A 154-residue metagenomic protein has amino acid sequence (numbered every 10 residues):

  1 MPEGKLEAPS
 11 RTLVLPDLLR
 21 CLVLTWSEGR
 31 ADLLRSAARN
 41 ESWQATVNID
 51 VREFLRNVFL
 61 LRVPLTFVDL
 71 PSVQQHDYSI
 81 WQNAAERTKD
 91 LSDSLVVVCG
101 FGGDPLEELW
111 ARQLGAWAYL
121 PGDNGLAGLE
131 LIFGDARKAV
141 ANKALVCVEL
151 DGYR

Functional and structural regions predicted by a protein language model:
M1-A37, I132-R154: Non-catalytic signal-transmission and effector/linker regions of two-component phosphorelay proteins
S42-D50: Short hydrophobic/Thr-rich beta-strand motif most characteristic of the beta2 strand and flanking loop of CheY-like
I49-L65, V73: Acidic, metal-coordinating helix/loop segments flanking the phosphotransfer/catalytic sites of two-component signaling
P64-R87, L91: Conserved phosphotransfer microenvironments
S92-G103: A short, hydrophobic beta-strand element within the central beta-sheet of small alpha/beta folds
G102-A118: Alpha4 helix (beta4-alpha4-beta5 surface) of REC/receiver domains from two-component response regulators
N124-F133: C-terminal output helix
